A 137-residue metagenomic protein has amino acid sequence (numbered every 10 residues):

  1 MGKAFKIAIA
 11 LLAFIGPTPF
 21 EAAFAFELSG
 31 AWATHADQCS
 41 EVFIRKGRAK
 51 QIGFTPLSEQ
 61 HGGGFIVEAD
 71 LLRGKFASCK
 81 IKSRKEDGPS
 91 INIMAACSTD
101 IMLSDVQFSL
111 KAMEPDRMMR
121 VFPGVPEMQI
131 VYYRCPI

Functional and structural regions predicted by a protein language model:
M1-I9, T18: Bacterial N-terminal signal peptides that target proteins for export
F14-A22: C-terminal segment of classical bacterial N-terminal signal peptides
A25-L28, F65-I66, S83-R84, M119-V125: Short, intrinsically disordered, charge-biased short linear motifs at domain edges
L28-S29, A33-G74: Short, solvent-exposed loop/hinge segments that bridge or flank secondary-structure elements
G62-E114: Contiguous, well-ordered beta-strand patches that form the walls/edges of small beta-barrel/beta-sandwich domains
F122-I137: Edge beta-strand at a domain terminus
